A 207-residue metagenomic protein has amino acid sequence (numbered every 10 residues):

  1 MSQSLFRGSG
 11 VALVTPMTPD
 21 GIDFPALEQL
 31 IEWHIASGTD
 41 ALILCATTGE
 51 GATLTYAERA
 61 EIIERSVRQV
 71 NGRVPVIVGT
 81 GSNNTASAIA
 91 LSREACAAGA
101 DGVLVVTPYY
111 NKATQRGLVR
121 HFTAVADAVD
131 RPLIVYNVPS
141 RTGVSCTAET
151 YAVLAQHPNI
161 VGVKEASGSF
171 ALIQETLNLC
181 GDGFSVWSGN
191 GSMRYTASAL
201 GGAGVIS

Functional and structural regions predicted by a protein language model:
M1, H34, A95, A152-A155 (+1 more regions): Structural motif
S2-G143: Active-site beta->alpha loop and helix N-cap motifs at the rims of alpha/beta catalytic domains
A124-A128, P139-S207: Catalytic alpha/beta core domains of metabolic enzymes, predominantly
